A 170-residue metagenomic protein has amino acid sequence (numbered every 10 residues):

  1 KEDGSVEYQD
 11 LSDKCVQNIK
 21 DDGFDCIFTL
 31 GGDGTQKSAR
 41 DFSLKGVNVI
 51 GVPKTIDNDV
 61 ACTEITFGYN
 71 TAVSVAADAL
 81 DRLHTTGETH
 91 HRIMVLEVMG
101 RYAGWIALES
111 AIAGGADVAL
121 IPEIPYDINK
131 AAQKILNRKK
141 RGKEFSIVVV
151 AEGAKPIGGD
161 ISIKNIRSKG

Functional and structural regions predicted by a protein language model:
K1-E2, K54-E64, T89-H91, K164: Gly-rich Lys/Arg/Thr-decorated short loops/hinges at beta-loop-alpha junctions or inter-strand turns that position
K1-K20: Glycine-rich nucleotide/cofactor/substrate-binding loop typically near the N-terminus or early in the first domain
Y8, L30-D33: N-terminal glycine-rich "phosphate-gripper" loop used for MgATP/nucleotide binding and carboxylate activation
Q17-K20, C26-G31, A39-D41, Y69-H90 (+1 more regions): Accessory alpha-helical/coil subdomains and C-terminal extensions that flank or cap enzyme catalytic cores
F24, T35-R40, L44-V52: Small-residue-rich
K45-R82: Glycine/threonine-rich beta-strand-loop-alpha-helix active-site module that forms ligand/phosphate-binding
V49-G51, V95, A119: Conserved beta-strand scaffold positions in the cores of enzyme catalytic domains, especially in NTP/NDP-utilizing
